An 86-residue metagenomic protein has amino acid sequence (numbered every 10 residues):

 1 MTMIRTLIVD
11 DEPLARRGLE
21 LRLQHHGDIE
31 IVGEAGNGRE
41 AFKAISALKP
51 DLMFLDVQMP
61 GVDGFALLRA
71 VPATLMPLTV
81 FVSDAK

Functional and structural regions predicted by a protein language model:
M1-R5: Non-catalytic signal-transmission and effector/linker regions of two-component phosphorelay proteins
D10, D56: Active-site residues of response regulator receiver
P13-G33: Two-component/phosphorelay signaling modules centered on CheY-like receiver
E34-K43, G64: Helix N-cap/capping motif at the beta->alpha junctions
L48-F54: Active-site beta3 strand of CheY-like receiver
M59: Receiver (REC) domain active-site loop signature in two-component systems and cognate sites in sensor histidine kinases
V82-S83: Hydrophobic/aromatic residues positioned on beta-strands within the core alpha/beta folds
